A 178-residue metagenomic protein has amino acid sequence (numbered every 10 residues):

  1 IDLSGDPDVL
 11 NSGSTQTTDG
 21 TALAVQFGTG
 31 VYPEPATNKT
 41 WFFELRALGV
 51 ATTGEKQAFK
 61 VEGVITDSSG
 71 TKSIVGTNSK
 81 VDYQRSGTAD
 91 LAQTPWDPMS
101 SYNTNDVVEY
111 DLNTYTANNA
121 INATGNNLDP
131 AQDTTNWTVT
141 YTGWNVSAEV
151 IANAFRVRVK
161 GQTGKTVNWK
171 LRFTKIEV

Functional and structural regions predicted by a protein language model:
I1-W41, L48-Q57, G70-S101, N126 (+1 more regions): Surface-exposed ligand/attachment interfaces on beta-rich extracellular proteins
V50, N122, I176: Residue-level marker of positions within ordered structural domains that often coincide with functionally constrained
F59-G63: Compact beta-sheet-dominated globular domain cores
D67, E109-Y110, V150: Generic beta-strand structural signal
D90-T142: Tryptophan-rich substrate-binding surfaces of secreted polymer-degrading and adhesive proteins
V107, N145-S147, K170: Short, surface-exposed charged micro-motifs
T163-V178: C-terminal interaction-tip segments
